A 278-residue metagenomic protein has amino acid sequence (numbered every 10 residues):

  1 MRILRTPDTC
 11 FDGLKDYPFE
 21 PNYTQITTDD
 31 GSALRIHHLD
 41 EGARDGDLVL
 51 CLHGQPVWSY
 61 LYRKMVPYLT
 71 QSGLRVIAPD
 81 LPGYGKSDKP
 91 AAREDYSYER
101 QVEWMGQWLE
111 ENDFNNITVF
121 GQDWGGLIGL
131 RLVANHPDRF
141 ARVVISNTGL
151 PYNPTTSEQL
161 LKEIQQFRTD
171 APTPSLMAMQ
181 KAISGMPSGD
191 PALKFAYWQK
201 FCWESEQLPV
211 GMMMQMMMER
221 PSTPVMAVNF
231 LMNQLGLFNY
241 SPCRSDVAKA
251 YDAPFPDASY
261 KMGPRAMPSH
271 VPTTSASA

Functional and structural regions predicted by a protein language model:
M1-P21, I36-E41, L48, L61 (+4 more regions): Flexible "cap/lid" subdomain of the alpha/beta-hydrolase fold that forms the substrate-access gate
T28-L34: Short, solvent-exposed loop/turn segments that connect beta-strands within catalytic domains and beta-strand-rich
G46-H53: Short beta-strand element of the alpha/beta-hydrolase
H53-P56, F255: Conserved residues at beta->alpha junctions
Q55-V66: The serine-hydrolase catalytic nucleophile loop
Y68-T70: Short hydrophobic signal-anchor/transmembrane segments that target glycosyltransferases and glycosylation machinery
